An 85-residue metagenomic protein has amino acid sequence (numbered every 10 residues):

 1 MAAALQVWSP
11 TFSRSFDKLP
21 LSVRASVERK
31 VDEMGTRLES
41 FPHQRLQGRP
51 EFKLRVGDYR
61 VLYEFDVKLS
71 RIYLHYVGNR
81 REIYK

Functional and structural regions predicted by a protein language model:
M1-P10, R14-K18, S22-A25, R55-V56 (+1 more regions): Enriched for short, Lys/Arg-rich terminal
R29-R55: A short, surface-exposed loop/turn module that caps and links secondary-structure elements
